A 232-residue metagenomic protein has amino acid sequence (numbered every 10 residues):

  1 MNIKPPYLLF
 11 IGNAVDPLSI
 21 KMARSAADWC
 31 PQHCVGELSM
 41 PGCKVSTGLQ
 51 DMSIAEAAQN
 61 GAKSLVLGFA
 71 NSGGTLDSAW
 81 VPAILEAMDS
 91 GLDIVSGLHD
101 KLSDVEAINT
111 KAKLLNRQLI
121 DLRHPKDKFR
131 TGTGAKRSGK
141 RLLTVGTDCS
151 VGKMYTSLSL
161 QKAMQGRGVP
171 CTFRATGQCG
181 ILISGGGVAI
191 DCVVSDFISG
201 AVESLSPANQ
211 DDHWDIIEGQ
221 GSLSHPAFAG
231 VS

Functional and structural regions predicted by a protein language model:
N2-L8, A14-D16, I20-E37, L49-E56 (+2 more regions): ATP-dependent carboxylate-amine ligase catalytic core
V35-M40, V95-L98: Short internal beta-strands
K44-A58, N71-V81: Glycine-rich, highly charged phosphate/nucleotide-binding loops
V66-A70, S96, I217: Redox-cofactor binding/interface segments in oxidoreductases and associated redox assembly factors
A83-R141: Extreme N-terminal, non-catalytic leader segments that precede Walker-type/kinase nucleotide-binding cores
V95-H99, T144-V151, V188-V193: Flexible, glycine/proline-enriched loop segments at strand-loop-helix junctions that form or flank small-ligand binding
K128-F173: Walker A (P-loop) phosphate-binding motif
